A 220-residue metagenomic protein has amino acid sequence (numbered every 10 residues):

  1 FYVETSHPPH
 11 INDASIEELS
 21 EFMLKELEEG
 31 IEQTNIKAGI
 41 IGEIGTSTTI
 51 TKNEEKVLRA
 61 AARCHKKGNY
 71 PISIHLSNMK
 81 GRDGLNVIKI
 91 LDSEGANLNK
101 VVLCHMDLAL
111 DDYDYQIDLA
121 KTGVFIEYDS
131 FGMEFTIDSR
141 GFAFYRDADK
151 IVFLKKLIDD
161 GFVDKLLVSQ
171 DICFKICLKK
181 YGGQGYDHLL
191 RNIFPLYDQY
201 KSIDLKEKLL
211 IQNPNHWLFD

Functional and structural regions predicted by a protein language model:
F1-K66, P71, F125, F131 (+1 more regions): Active-site gating/metal-coordination segments in enzymes
K52-K56, K80-G95, D112-A120: Distinct, well-ordered alpha-helical segments
H65, I126, D171, K206 (+1 more regions): Divalent metal-coordination and catalytic microenvironments
G68-P71, D92-N99, A120-E127, D164: Glycine-enriched alpha-helix->loop->beta-strand junction motifs that scaffold or abut catalytic
P71-N78, K100-L108: Catalytic beta/alpha-barrel core
H75, D129, F162-G183: Short acidic/histidine-rich active-site segments
L103-Y113, E134-K155: Active-site glycine- and acidic-residue-rich loops that bind and position anionic ligands or nucleotide-like cofactors
H188-D220: Mid-to-C-terminal alpha-helical segments outside catalytic/metal-binding sites
